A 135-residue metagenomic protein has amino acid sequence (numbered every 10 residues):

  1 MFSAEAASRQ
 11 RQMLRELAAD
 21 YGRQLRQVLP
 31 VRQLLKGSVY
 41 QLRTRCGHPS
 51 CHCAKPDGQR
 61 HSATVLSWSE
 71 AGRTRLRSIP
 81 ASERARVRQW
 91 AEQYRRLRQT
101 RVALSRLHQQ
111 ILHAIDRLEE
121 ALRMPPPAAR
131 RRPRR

Functional and structural regions predicted by a protein language model:
M1-R135: A positively charged, amphipathic N-terminal helix/segment that binds anionic biomolecules
